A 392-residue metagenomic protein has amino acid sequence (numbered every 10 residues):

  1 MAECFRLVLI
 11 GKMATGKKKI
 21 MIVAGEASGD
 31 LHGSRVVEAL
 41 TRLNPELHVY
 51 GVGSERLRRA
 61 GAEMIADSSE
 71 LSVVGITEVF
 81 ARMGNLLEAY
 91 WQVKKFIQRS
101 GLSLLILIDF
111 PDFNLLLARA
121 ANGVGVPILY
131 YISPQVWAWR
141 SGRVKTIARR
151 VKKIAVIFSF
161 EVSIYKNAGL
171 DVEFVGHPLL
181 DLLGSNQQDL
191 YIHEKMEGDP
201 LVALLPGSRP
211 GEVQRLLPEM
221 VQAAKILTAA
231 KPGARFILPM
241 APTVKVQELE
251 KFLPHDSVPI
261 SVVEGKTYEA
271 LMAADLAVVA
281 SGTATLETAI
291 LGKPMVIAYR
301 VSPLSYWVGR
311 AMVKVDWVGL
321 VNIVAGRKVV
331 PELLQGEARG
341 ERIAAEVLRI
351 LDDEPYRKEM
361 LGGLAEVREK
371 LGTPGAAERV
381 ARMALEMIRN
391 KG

Functional and structural regions predicted by a protein language model:
E3-C4, L9-G392: Nucleotide-activated sugar donor-binding and catalytic core shared by glycosyltransferases and related lipid-linked
